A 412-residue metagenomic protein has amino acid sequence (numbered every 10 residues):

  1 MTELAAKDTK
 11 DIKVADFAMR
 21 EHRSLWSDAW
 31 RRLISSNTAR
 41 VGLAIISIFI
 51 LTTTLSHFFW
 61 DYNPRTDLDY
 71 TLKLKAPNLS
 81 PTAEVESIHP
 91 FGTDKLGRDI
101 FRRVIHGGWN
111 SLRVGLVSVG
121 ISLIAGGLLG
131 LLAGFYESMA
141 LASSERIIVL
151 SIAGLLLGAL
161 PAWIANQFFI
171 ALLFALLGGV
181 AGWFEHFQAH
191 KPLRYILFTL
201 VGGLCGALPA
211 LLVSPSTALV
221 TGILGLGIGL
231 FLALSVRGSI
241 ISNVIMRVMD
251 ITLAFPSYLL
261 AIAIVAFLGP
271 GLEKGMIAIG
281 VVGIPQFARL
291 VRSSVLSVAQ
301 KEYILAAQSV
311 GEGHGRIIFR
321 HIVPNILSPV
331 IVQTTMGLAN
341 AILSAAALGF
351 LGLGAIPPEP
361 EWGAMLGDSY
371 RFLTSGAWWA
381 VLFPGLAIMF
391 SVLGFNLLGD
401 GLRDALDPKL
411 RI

Functional and structural regions predicted by a protein language model:
M1-G229, L234-V236, I240, Y258 (+9 more regions): Gly/Trp-centered helix-boundary motif
V114-S118, S122, M249-D250, A278-I279 (+5 more regions): Alpha-helical transmembrane segments of multi-pass integral membrane proteins
A125-L129, V248, K274, I284-V295 (+3 more regions): Membrane-embedded alpha-helices of multi-pass transport/permease systems
L132-A133, I264, V291, I304 (+3 more regions): Hydrophobic alpha-helical interface/terminus motif in multipass membrane transporters
Y258-A263, F267-L290, V330-A364: Non-cytoplasmic
